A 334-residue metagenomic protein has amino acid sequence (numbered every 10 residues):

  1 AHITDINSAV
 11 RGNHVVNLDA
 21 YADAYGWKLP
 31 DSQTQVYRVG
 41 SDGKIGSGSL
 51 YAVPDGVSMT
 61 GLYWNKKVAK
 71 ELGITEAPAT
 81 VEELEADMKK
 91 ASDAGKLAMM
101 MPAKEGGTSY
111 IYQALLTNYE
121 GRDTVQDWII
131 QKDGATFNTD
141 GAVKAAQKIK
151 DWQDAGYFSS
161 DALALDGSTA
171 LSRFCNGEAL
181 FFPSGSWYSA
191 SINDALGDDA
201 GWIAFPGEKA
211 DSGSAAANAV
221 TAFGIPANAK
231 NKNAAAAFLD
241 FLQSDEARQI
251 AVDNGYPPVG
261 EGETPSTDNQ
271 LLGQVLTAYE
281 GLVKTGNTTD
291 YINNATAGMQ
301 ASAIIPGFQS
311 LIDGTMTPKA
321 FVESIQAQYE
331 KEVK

Functional and structural regions predicted by a protein language model:
A1-S32, K70-A79, S172-R173, L180-F181 (+3 more regions): Extracytoplasmic "Venus flytrap"/periplasmic binding protein-like
T4-T60, I111, I203: Hinge/lid segment of periplasmic solute-binding proteins
D5, T117, Q147-N231: Extracytoplasmic/periplasmic substrate-binding proteins
H14-V15, W187-S191, T221-G298: Mature extracytoplasmic/periplasmic domains
I45-D55, T60, E85-A135, K150 (+1 more regions): Extracytoplasmic/periplasmic solute-binding protein
G48, K70-L72, A155, N193-P258 (+3 more regions): Extracytoplasmic/periplasmic substrate-recognition and gating elements
P54, Q131, P257-T264, Q274-E330: C-terminal capping/gating helix-and-loop segments adjacent to ligand/active sites or protein-protein/ligand interfaces
M88, Q131-A162: Glycine-centered hinge/linker elements that transmit conformational signals in sensory and ligand-binding systems
